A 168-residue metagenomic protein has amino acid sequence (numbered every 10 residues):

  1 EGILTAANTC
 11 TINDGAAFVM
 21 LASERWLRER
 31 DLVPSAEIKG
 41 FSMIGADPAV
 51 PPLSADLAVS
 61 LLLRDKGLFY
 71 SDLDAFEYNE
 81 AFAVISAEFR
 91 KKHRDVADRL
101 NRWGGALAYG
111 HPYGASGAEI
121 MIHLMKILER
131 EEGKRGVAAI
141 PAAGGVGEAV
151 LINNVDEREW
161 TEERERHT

Functional and structural regions predicted by a protein language model:
E1-T168: Claisen-condensing/thiolase-fold acyl-transfer catalytic domains that form or cleave C-C bonds in fatty acid
